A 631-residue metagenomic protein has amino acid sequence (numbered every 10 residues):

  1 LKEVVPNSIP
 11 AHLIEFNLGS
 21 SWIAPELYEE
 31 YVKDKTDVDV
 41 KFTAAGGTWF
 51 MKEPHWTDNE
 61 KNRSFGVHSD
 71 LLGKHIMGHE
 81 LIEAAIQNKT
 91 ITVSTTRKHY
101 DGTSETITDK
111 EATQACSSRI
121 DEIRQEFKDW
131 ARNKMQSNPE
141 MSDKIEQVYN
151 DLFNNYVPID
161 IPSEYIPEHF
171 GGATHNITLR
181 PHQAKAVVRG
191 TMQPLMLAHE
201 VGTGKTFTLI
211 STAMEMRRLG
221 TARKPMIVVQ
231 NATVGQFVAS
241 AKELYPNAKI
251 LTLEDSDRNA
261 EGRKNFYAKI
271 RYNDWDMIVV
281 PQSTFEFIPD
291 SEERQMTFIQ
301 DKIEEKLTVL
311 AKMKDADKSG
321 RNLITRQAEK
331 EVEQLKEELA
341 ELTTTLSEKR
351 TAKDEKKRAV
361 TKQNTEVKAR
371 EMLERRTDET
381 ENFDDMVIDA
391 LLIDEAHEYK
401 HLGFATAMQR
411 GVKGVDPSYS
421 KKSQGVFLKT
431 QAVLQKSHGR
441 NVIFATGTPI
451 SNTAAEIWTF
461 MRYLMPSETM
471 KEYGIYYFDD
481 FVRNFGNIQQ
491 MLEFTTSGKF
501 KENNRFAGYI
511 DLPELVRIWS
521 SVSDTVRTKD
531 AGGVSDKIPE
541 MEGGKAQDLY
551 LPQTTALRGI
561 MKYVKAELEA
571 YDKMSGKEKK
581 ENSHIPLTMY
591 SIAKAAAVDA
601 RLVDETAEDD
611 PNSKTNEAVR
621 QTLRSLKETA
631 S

Functional and structural regions predicted by a protein language model:
L1-F153, P246, I270-I278, R294-T344 (+1 more regions): Charged, low-complexity intrinsically disordered regions
V157-A198: Conserved pre-motif I regulatory segment
V188-Q193, T203-T221, K429-L434, L464: Walker A/P-loop NTP-binding motif
L195-E200, M226, I443-F444: Short hydrophobic/aromatic beta-strand immediately N-terminal to the Walker A/P-loop
E200-V201, Q230, T448: P-loop (Walker A) phosphate-binding loop of NTP-binding proteins
T208-A239, A248, K436-R440: Conserved SF1/SF2 helicase motif Ia
A232-R258, K269, L464-E468: Conserved helix-turn-beta segment of the N-terminal RecA-like "Helicase ATP-binding" lobe in SF1/SF2 helicases
R263-K353, V360, N364-V367, E371-A390 (+3 more regions): Inter-lobe coupling linker of SF2 helicases/translocases
